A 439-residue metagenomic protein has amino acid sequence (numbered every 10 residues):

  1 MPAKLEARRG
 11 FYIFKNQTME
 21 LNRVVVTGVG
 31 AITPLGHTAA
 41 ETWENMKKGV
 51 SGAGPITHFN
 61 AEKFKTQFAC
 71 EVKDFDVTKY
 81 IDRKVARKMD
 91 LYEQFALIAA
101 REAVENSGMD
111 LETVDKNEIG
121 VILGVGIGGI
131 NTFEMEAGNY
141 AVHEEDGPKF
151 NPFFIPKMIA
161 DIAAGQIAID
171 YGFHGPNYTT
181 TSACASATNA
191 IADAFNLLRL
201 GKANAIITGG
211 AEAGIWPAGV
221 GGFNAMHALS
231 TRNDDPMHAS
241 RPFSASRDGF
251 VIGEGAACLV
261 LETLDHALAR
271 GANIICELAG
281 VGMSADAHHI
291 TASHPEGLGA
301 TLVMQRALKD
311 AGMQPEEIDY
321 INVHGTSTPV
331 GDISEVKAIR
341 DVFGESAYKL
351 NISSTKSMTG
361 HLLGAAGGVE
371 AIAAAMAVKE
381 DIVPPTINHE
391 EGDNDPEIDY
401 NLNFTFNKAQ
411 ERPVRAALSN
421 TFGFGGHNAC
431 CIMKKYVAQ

Functional and structural regions predicted by a protein language model:
F14-V85, S107, D265-I275, I372-T386 (+1 more regions): ACP-dependent fatty acid/polyketide chain-elongation machinery
R23-T27, G54, D234-A311, Y320 (+1 more regions): Condensing-enzyme catalytic core mediating Claisen C-C bond formation in acyl metabolism
V26, K47-S182, A211-V220, P315-G331: Conserved beta-ketoacyl condensing-enzyme motif
G28, M46, A100, V121 (+10 more regions): Conserved small-residue
T57, K202-D248, V281-P295, G325-D332 (+1 more regions): Acyl-CoA/ACP chain-elongation machinery
A96-M109, A163, A168-Y171, P176-E212 (+3 more regions): Active-site-proximal alpha-helical scaffold in enzymes
A103-D115, A267-I274, M304-Y320, V342-S346: Phosphate/pyrophosphate-binding loops at sites that engage ATP/ADP/AMP, CoA/4′-phosphopantetheine, polyphosphate
A141-N151, A192, N196, E212-L268 (+2 more regions): Glycine-/small-residue-rich "gating" segment that lines the acyl/pantetheine channel and substrate pocket
